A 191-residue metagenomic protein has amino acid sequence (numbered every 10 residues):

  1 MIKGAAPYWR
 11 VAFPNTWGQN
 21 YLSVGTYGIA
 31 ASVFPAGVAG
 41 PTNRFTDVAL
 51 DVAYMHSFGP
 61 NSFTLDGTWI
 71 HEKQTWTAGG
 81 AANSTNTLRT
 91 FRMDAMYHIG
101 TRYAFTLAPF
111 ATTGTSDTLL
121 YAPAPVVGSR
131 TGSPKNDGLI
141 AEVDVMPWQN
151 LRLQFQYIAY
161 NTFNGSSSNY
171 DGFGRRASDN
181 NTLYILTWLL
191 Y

Functional and structural regions predicted by a protein language model:
M1-G4: Surface loops at the rim/top face of extracytoplasmic beta-rich domains
T16-Y191: Outer-membrane beta-barrel pore domains
